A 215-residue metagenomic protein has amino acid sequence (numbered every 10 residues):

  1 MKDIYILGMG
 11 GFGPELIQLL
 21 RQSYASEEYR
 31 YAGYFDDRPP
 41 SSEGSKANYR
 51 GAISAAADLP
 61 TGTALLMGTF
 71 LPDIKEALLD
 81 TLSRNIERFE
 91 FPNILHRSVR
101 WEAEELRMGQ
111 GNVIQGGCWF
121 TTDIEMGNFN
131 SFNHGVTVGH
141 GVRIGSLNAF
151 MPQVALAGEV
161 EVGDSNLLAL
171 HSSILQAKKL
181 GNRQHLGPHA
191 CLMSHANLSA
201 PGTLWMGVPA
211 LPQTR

Functional and structural regions predicted by a protein language model:
K2-L20: Glycine-rich adenosine-cofactor-binding loop
I6-L7, F35, G68: Short hydrophobic segments within beta-strands
S23-E43: NAD(P)-binding Rossmann-fold cofactor-contacting core
P39-E102: Phosphate-bearing ligand-interacting subdomains that bind or position ATP/ADP/UDP/GDP/NAD(P) or nucleotide-linked
G68-F70, G116, L170, V208: Glycine-rich, N-terminal phosphate-binding loop of Rossmann-like dinucleotide-binding domains
R84-V138: Hydrophobic, well-structured mid-protein blocks that either form specific transmembrane helices
H134, M151-R215: Glycine-rich hexapeptide-repeat left-handed beta-helix
